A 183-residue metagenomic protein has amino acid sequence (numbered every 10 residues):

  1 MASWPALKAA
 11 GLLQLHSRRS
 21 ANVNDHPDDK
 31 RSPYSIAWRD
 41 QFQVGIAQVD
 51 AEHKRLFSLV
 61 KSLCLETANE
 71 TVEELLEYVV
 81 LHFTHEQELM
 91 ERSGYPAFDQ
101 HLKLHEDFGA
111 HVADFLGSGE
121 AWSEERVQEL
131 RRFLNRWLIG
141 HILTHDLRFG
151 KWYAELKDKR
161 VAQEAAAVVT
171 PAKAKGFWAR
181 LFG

Functional and structural regions predicted by a protein language model:
W4-L7, G11-G183: Small-residue-biased structural context
